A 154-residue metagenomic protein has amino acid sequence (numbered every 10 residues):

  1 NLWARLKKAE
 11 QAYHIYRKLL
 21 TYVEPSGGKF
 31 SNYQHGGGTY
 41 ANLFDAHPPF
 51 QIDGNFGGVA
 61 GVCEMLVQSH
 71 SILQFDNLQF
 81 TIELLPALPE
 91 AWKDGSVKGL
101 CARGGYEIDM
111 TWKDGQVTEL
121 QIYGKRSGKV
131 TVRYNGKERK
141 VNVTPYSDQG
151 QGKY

Functional and structural regions predicted by a protein language model:
L2-G152: Non-catalytic C-terminal accessory modules of carbohydrate-active enzymes
